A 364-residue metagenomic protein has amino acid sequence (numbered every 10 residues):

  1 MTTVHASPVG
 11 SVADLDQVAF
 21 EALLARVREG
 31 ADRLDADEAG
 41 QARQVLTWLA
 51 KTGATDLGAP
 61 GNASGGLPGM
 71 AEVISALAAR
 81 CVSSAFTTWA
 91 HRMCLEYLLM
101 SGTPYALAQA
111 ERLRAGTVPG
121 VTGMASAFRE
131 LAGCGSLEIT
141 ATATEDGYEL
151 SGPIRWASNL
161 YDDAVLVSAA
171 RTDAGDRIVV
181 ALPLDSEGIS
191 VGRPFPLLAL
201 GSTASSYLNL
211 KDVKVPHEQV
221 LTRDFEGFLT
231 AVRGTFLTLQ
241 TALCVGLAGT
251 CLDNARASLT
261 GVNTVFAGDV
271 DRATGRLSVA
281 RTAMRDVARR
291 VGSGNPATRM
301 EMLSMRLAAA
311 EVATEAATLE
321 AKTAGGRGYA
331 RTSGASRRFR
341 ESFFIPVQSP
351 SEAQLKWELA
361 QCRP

Functional and structural regions predicted by a protein language model:
M1-V12, Q354-P364: Intrinsic disorder at enzyme termini
A25, G246, D271-S278, L303 (+2 more regions): Generic structural signal for well-ordered, non-transmembrane alpha-helical segments in soluble/cytosolic regions
A31-A36, T260, S278-E311, T318-A330: C-terminal helix-coil-helix/basic helical segment that borders enzyme active sites and/or dimer interfaces and provides
Q41-S151, S158: Glycine-rich flavin
V73, L150-G152, V180, L210 (+2 more regions): Buried hydrophobic positions in well-ordered alpha/beta secondary-structure cores of metabolic enzymes
W156-I189: A short core secondary-structure module
F195-S278: Glycine-rich beta->alpha junctions and the first turn(s) of the following alpha-helix
G326-P364: Glycine-rich phosphate/cofactor-binding loops in nucleotide/flavin-utilizing enzymes
